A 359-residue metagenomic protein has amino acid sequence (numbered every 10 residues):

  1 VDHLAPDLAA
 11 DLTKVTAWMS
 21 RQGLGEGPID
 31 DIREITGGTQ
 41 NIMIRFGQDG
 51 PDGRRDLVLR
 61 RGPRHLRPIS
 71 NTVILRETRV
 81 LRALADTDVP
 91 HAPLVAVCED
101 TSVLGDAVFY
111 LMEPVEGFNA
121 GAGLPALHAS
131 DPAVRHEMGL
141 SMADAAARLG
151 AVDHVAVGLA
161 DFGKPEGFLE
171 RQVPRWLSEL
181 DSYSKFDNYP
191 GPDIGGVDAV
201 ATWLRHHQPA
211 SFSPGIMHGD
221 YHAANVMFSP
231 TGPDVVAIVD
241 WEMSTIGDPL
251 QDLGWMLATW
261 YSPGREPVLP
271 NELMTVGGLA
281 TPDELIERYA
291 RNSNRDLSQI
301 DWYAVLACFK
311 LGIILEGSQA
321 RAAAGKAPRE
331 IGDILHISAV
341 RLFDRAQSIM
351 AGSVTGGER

Functional and structural regions predicted by a protein language model:
V1-G25: Juxta-kinase regulatory segment immediately upstream of eukaryotic protein kinase catalytic domains
I32-I216, P230-G232: ATP-binding pocket architecture of kinase catalytic cores
K164, R295-A307: All-alpha amphipathic helical-bundle segments outside canonical DNA-binding/catalytic cores that form hydrophobic
I216-H218, A223: Catalytic-loop of the protein kinase fold
V226-F228: Hydrophobic residue at the +6 position relative to the catalytic HRD Asp in the kinase catalytic loop
V239-S244: Activation of the activation-loop gatekeeper triad in protein kinase-fold domains
Q251-S293, A307-K326: Active-site activation/catalytic loop segments of kinase-like enzymes and analogous catalytic loops in related
R295, Q299, I313-R359: Helical subdomain adjoining the active site within ATP-dependent kinase catalytic cores
